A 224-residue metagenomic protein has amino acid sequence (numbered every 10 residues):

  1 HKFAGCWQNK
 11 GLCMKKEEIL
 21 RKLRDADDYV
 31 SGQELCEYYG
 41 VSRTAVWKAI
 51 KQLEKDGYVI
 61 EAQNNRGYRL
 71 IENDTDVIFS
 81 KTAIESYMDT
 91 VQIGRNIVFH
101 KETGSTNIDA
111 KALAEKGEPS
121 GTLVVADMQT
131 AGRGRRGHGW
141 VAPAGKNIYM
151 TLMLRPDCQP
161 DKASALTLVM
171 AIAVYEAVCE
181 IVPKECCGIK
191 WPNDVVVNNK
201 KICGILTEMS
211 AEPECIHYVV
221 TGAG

Functional and structural regions predicted by a protein language model:
F3, G11, V125, G137-H138 (+1 more regions): C-terminal regulatory/effector modules of DNA-binding transcriptional regulators
K15-C179: N-terminal lobe of the biotin/lipoate ligase/transferase fold
